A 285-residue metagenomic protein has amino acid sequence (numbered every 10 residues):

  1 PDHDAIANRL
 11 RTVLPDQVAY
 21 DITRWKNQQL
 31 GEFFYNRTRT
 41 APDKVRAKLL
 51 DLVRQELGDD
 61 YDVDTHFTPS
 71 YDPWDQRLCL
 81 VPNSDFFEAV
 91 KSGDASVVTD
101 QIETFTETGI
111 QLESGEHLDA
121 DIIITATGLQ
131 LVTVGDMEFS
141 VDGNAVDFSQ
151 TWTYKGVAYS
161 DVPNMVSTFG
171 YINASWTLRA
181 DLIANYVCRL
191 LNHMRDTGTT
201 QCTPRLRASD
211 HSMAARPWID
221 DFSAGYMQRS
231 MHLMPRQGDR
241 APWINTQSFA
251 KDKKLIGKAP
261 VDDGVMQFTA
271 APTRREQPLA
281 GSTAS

Functional and structural regions predicted by a protein language model:
P1-D62, A95, L118, D147 (+1 more regions): Rossmann-like dinucleotide-binding core of oxidoreductases
T12, T153, N164-S285: C-terminal, flexible cofactor-proximal segment of oxidoreductases
N36-A47, D72-D85: Short beta-strand to alpha-helix junction loop
E88, S92, S96, G156-A174: Short FAD-binding loop at a beta-strand-to-alpha-helix junction that anchors the flavin cofactor in diverse
G93-E113: A conserved short coil-to-beta-strand element within the FAD-binding core of flavoproteins
E113-I122: Core beta-strand elements of the Rossmann-like FAD/NAD(P) dinucleotide-binding domain in flavoenzyme oxidoreductases
S114, T127-G128, F169: Glycine-rich, N-terminal phosphate-binding loop of Rossmann-like dinucleotide-binding domains
T125-D142: Flavin (primarily FAD) binding-site architecture
